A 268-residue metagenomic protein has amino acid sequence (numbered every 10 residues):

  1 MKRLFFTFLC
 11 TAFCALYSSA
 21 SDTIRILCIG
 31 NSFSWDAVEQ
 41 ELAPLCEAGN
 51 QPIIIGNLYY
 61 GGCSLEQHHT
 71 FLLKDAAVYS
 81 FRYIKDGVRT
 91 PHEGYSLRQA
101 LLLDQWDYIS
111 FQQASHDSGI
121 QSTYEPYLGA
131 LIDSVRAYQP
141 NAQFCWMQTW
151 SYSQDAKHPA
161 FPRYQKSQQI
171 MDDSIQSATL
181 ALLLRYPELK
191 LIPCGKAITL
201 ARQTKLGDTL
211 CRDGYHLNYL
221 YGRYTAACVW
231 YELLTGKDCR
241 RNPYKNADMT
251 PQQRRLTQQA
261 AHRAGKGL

Functional and structural regions predicted by a protein language model:
L4-L16: Sec-dependent N-terminal signal peptides
A12, G49, L234-D238: A generic secondary-structure signal for well-formed alpha-helical elements
S18-A20: Boundary at the C-terminal end of the N-terminal hydrophobic targeting segment
D22, L210, G214-L217, Y221-R223 (+1 more regions): Conserved catalytic region of serine esterases and O-acyltransferases that act on ester linkages in lipids
R25, D36-E125: Conserved SGNH/GDSL esterase-like catalytic core that processes O-acyl groups on lipids and polysaccharides
G94-L220, E232, R241: Alpha-helical cap/lid subdomain in secreted, periplasmic, or secretory-pathway luminal O-acyl-processing enzymes
